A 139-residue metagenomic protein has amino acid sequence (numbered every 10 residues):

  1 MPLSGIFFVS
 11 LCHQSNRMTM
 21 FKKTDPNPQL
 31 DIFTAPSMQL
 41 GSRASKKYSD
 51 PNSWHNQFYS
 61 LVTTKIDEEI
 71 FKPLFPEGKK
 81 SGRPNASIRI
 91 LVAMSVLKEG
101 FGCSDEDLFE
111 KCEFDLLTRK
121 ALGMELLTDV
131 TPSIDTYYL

Functional and structural regions predicted by a protein language model:
P2-L139: Short alpha-helical elements
